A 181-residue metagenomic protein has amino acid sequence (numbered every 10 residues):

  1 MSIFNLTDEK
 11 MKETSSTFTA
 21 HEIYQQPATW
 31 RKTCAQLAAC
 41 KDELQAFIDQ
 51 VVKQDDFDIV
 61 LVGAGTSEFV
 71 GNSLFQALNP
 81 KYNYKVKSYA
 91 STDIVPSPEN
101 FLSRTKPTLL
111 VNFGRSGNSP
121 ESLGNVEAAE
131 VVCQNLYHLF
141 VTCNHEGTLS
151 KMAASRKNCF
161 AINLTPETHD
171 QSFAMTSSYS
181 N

Functional and structural regions predicted by a protein language model:
M1-A46, Q50-K53, M175-S180: Cofactor-/ligand-binding subdomain signature composed of acidic, glycine-rich, tryptophan-containing flexible loops
K53-N181: Glycine-rich phosphate-binding loops that contact phosphosugars or nucleotide phosphates
